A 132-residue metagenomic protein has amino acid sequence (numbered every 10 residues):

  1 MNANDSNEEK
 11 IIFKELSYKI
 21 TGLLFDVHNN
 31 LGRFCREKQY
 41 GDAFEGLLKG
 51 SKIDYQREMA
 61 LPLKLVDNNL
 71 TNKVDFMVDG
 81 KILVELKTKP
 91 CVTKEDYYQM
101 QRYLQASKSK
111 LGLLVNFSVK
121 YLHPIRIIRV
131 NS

Functional and structural regions predicted by a protein language model:
M1-K10: Short, low-complexity, charge-dense intrinsically disordered segments
F13-G22, R33-E37, G41, E45: Nuclease catalytic cores
G32, F76-P90, Y103: Conserved catalytic cores of phosphodiester-cleaving nucleases, focusing on short active-site segments
G50, D54, K81-L83, K89 (+1 more regions): Short, charged/polar surface micro-motifs in flexible loops or helix N-caps
S51-V66: A short acidic/basic microdomain associated with nuclease active sites
K87-S132: Nucleic-acid nuclease catalytic cores
